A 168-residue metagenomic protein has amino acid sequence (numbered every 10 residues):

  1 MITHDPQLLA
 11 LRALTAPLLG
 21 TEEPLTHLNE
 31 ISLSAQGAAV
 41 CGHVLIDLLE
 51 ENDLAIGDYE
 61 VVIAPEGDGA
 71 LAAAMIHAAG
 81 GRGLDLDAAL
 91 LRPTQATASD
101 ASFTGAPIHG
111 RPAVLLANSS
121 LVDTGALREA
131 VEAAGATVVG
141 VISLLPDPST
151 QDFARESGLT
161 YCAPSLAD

Functional and structural regions predicted by a protein language model:
M1-D168: PRPP-associated nucleotide enzymes
